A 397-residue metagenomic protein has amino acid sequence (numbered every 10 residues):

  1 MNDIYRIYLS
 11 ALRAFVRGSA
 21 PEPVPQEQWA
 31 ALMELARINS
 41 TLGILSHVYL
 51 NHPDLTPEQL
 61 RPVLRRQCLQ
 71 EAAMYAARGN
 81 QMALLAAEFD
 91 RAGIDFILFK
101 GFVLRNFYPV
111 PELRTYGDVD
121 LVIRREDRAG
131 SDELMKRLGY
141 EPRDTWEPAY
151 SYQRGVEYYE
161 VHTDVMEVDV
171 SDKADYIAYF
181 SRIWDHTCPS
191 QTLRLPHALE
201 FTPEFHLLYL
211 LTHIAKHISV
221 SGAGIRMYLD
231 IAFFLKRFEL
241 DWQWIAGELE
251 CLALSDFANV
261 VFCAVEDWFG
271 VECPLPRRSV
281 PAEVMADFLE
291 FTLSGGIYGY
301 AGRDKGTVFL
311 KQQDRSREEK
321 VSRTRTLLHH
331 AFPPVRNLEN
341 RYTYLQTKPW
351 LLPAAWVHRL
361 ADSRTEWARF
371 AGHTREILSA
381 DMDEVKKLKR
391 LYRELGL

Functional and structural regions predicted by a protein language model:
M1-G117, I123-L397: Conserved NTP-donor binding/palm subdomain of two-metal-ion nucleotidyltransferases/polymerases, i.e., the charged
